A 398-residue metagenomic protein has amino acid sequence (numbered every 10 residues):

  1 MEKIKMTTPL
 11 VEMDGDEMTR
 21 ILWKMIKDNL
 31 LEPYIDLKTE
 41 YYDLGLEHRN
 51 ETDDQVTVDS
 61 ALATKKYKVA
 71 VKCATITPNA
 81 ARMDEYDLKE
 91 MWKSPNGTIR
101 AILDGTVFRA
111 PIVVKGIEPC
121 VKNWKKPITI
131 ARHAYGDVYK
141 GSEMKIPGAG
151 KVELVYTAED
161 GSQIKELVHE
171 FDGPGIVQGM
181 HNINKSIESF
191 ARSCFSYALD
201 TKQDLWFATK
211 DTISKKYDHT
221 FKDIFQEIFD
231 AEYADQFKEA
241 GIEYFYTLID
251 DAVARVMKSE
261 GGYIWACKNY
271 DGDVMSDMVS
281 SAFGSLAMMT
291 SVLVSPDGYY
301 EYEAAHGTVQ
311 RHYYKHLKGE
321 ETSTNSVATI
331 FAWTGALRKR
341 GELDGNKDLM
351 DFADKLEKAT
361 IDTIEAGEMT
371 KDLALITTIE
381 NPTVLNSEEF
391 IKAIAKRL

Functional and structural regions predicted by a protein language model:
E2-T8, M18, L22-W23, D28-T52 (+1 more regions): N-terminal alpha-helical transmembrane segments of multi-pass membrane transport and channel/translocase proteins
M6-M25, N29, L154-T247: Glycine-rich phosphate/diphosphate-binding loop of Rossmann-like nucleotide-binding domains
I35-Y41, T201-T209, Y233-Y246, G341-A353 (+1 more regions): Flexible, glycine/charged-enriched surface loops at secondary-structure junctions
E47-E159, Q163, Y270-V274: N-terminal glycine-rich phosphate/adenylate-binding segment common to multiple enzyme folds
R49-L62, F229, Y233-G262: A structured beta-alpha segment of the ubiquitous adenosine-cofactor-binding alpha/beta core
A134-Y135, K140-A191, A198, L343-N346 (+2 more regions): Glycine-rich phosphate/pyrophosphate-binding loop and the adjoining helix
V256-K355, D362-A366: Glycine-rich phosphate/nucleotide-binding loop
